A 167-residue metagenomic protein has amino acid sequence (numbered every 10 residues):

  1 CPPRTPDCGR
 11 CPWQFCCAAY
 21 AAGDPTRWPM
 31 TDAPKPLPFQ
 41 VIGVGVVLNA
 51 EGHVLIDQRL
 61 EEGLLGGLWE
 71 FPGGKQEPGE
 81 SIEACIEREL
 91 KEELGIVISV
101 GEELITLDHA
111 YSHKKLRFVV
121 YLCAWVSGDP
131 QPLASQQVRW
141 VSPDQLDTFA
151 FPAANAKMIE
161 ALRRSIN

Functional and structural regions predicted by a protein language model:
C1-A22, V97: Catalytic cores of DNA base-excision repair glycosylases
P6-G9, F15, V41-G43, G52 (+2 more regions): Change "...and in nucleic-acid phosphodiester-cleaving endonucleases..." to "...and in nucleic-acid processing enzymes
Q14, T26-V54: Conserved N-terminal beta-strand and adjoining loop/helix that marks the start of the Nudix/MutT-like hydrolase domain
A22-T31, E102-L104: Short Pro/Gly-enriched beta-strand edge/turn motifs at strand-loop
V41-G43, K91-D129: Active-site segment of metal-dependent pyrophosphate-handling enzymes, primarily the Nudix hydrolase catalytic core
N49, H53-S99: Conserved Nudix-box catalytic region and its N-terminal flanking loop in Nudix hydrolases and closely related
E70, K115, R139-W140: Short aromatic/basic micro-patch
L122-I166: NUDIX/MutT-family hydrolases
